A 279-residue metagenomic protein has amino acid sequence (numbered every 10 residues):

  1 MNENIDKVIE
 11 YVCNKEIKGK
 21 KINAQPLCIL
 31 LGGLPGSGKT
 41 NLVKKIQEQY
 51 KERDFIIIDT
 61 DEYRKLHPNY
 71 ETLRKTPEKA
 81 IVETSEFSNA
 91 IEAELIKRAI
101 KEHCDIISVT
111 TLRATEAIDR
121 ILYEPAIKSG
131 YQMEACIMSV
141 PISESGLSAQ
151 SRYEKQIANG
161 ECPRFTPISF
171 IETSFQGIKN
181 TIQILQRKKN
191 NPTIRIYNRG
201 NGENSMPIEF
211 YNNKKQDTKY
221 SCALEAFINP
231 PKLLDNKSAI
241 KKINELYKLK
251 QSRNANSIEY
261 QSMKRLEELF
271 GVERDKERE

Functional and structural regions predicted by a protein language model:
M1-K20: N-terminal pre-Walker A segment at the start of P-loop NTPase domains
K18-P26, A99-I100: Phosphate-binding P-loop
L34-P35: The conserved Walker
K39: Conserved lysine of the Walker
L42: Hydrophobic positions on the alpha1 helix immediately C-terminal to the Walker A/P-loop
E52-E124: Conserved nucleotide-sensing/catalytic segment adjacent to the nucleotide-binding pocket in NTP-handling enzymes
S129-A149: Conserved phosphate-donor/acceptor-positioning beta-strand/loop module used by diverse small-molecule
L147-E277: Conserved GTP-binding G-domain of TRAFAC-class P-loop NTPases and closely related GTPase folds
